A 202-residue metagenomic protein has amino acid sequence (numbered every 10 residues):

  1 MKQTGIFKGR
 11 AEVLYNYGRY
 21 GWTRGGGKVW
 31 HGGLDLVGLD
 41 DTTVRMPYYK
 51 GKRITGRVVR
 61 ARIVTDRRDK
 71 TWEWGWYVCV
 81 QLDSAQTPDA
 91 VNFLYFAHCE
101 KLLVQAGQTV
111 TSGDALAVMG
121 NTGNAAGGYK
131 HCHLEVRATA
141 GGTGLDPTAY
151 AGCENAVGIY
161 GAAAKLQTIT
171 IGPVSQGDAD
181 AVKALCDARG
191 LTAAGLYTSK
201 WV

Functional and structural regions predicted by a protein language model:
M1-F7, T87, V91, Q105-D114 (+1 more regions): Acidic, glycine-rich catalytic/binding loops that coordinate metals and/or anionic ligands
I6, R10, L36, Y49 (+4 more regions): Polar, enzyme-active/binding microenvironments
E12-Y49, H131: Short glycine/threonine/proline-enriched tight-turn/helix- or strand-capping micro-motif at secondary-structure
Y17, A61-I63, Q81-S84, A97-E100 (+4 more regions): Active-site-proximal beta-strand/loop segments in catalytic clefts of secreted hydrolases
T42-V44, L102, Q108: Residue "hotspots" at secondary-structure boundaries inside conserved domains
P47-L103, A125-H133: Zn2+-dependent peptidoglycan hydrolase active-site motif and core
I54-V59, A106-G123: Active-site-proximal beta-strands of protease catalytic cores
A97-C99, A163-V202: Solvent-exposed beta-strand motifs enriched in subsets of small alpha/beta binding domains, especially certain
